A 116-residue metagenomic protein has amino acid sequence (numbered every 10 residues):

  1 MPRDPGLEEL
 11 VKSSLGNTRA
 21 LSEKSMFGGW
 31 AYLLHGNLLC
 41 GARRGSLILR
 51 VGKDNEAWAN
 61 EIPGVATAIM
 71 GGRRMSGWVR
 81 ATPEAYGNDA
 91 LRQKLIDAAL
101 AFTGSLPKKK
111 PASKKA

Functional and structural regions predicted by a protein language model:
M1-A116: Charge-dense, helix-prone N-terminal extensions
